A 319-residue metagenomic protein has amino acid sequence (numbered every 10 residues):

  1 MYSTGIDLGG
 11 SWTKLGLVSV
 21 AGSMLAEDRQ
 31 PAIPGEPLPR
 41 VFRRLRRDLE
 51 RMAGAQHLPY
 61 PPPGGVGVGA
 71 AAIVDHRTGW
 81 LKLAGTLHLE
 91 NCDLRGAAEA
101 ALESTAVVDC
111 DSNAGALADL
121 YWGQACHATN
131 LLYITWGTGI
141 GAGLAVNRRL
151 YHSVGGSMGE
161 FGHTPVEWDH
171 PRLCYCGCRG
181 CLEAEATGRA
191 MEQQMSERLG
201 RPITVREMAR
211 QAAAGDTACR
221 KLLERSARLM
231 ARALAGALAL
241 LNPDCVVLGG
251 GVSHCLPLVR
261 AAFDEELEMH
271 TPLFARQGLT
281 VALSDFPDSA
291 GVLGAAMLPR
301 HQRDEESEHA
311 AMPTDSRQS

Functional and structural regions predicted by a protein language model:
M1-G65, D75-T78, R95-A106, A118-A128 (+1 more regions): ATP-binding/phosphotransfer module of carbohydrate and carboxylate kinases, centering on a glycine-rich
S23-M24, L81, L150-Y151: Hydrophobic "anchor" residues
D28-Q30, G85, V154: Short hydrophobic alpha-helix segments
G79-E90: A charged helix-plus-loop insertion that forms the helical arch/lid used to bind and gate nucleic-acid substrates
D111, G137, A295: Active-site glycine-centered loops adjacent to acidic/histidine catalytic or metal-binding residues that shape
S112-A116: Active-site-adjacent loop/helix segments that line or gate small-molecule/cofactor pockets in enzymes
C126-E185: Glycine-rich phosphate-binding loop of actin/hexokinase-like ATP-binding domains
